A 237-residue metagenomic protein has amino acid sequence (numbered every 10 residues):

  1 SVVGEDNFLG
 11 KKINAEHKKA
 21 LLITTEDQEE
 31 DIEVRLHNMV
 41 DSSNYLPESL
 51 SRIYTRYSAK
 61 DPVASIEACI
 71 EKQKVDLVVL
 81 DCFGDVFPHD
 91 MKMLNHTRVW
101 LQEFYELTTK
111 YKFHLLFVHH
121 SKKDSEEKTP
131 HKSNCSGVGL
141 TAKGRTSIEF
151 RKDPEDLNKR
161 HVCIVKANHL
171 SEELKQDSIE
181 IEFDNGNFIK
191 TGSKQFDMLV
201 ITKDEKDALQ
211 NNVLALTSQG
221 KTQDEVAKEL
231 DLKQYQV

Functional and structural regions predicted by a protein language model:
S1-F8: Walker A/P-loop NTP-binding motif
N7, N14-N95, V99, K194: Conserved inter-motif catalytic segment of the P-loop NTP-binding fold
F8-L9, K152: Gly/Pro- and small hydrophobic-enriched strand-loop and loop-to-helix capping segments that sit at the rims
A15, I23, N95-F188: Phosphate-binding/switch region of NTP-binding enzymes
P62-V63, W100, S133, L209: Amphipathic coiled-coil/heptad-repeat helices and related helical stalk/stem segments that mediate oligomerization
E71-K74, K110, D153-V237: C-terminal regions of RecA-like/P-loop NTPase motor modules
